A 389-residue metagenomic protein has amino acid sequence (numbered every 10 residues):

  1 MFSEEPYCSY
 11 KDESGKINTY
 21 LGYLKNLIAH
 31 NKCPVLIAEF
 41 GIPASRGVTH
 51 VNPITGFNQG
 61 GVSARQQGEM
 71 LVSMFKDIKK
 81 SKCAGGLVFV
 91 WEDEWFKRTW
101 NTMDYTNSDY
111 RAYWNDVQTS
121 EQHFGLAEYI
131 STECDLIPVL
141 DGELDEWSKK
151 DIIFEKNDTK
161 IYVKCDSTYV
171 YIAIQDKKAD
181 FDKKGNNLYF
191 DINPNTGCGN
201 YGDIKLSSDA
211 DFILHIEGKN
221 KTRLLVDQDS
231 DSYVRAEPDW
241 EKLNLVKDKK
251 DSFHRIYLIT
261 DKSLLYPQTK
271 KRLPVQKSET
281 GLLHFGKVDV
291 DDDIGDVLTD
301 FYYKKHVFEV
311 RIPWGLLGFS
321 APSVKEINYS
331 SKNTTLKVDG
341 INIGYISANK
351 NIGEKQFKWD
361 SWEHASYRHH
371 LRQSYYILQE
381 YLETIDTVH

Functional and structural regions predicted by a protein language model:
M1, P34-E39, A84-V90, Y171-A173: Structural recognition of the beta-strand scaffold that forms the well-ordered cores of secreted hydrolase catalytic
M1-G56: Glycoside hydrolase catalytic-domain groove-lining segments
N26-K32, M74-C83: A structural motif corresponding to the C-terminal end of an alpha-helix and its immediate exit/capping segment
N52-P53, D77, S81, V88-I153 (+2 more regions): Aromatic-rich peripheral "rim/lid" segments of glycoside hydrolase catalytic domains that contact and position glycan
G142, T168-K177, H306-W314: Short, well-ordered beta-strand segments enriched in hydrophobic/aromatic residues
I152-Y266, N328-N351: Surface-exposed, glycine/proline- and aromatic-rich loop segments on solvent-exposed faces across compartments
T260, G281-L298, Y302-F357: Ser/Thr/Pro-rich, low-complexity mucin-like regions that serve as glycosylated stalks/linkers or repetitive adhesive
T334-H389: Long, compositionally biased interface segments
